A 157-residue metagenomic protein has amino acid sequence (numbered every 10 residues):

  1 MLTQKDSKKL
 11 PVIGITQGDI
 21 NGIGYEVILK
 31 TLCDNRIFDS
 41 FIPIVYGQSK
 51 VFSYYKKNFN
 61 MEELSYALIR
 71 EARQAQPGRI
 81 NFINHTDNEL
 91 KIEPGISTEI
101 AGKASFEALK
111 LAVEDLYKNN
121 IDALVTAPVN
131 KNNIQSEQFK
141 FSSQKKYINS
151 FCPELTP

Functional and structural regions predicted by a protein language model:
M1-P157: Anion-binding alpha/beta catalytic cores of soluble intermediary-metabolism enzymes, centered on
